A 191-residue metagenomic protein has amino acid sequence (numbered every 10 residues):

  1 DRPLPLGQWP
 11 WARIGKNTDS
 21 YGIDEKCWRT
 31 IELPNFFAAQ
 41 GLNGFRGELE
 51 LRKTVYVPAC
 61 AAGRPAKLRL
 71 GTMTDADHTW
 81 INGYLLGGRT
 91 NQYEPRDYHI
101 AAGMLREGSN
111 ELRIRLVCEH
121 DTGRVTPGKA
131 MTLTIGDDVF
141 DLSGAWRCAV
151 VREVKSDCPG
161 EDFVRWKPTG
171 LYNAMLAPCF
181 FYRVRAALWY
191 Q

Functional and structural regions predicted by a protein language model:
D1-Q40, L105-Y182: An acidic-aromatic loop/edge-strand motif
W28, G47, V55-G83, L112-I114: Aromatic-lined ligand-binding clefts that engage carbohydrates, nucleic acids, or primary amines
Q40-L42, K53-V57, P65-R69, I100-A101 (+1 more regions): Generic recognition of flexible, low-complexity loop/linker segments
G44-R46, A61-G63, N91-Y93, L105-E107: Surface-exposed coil/turn segments at beta-strand junctions on protein surfaces, enriched
L49-K53, E94-Y98: Short strand-edge motifs at loop-to-beta-strand transitions and within beta-strands of extracellular beta-rich domains
P58-C60, A101-M104, E119: Short, surface-exposed loop/turn segments at beta-strand-coil junctions that are enriched for proline with nearby
R69, R185-Y190: Structural recognition of the beta-strand scaffold that forms the well-ordered cores of secreted hydrolase catalytic
L86-G87: Short hydrophobic beta-strand segments in globular cytosolic domains
